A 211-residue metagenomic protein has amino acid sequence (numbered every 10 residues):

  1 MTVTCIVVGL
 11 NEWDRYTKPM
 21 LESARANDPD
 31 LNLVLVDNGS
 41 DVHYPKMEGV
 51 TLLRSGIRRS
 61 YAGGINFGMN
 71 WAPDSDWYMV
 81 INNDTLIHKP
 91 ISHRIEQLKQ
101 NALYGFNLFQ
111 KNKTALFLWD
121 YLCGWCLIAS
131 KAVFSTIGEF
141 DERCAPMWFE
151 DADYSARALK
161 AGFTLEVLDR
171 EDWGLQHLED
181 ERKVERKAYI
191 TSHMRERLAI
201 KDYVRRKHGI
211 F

Functional and structural regions predicted by a protein language model:
M1-E22: N-proximal low-complexity "stem/linker" segments adjacent to membrane-targeting elements
P19-L31: Short, acidic, metal-binding catalytic loop of nucleotide-sugar glycosyltransferases
D37-P45, T85-L86: A conserved acidic beta->alpha catalytic loop
S55-A72: Glycine-rich, basic loop-to-helix element that forms the pyrophosphate-binding segment of sugar-nucleotide handling
S75-L86: Short beta-strand-to-loop acidic/aromatic patch adjacent to the donor-nucleotide binding site
P90-F106: Conserved donor-nucleotide/metal-binding helix-loop-beta segment in metal-dependent transferases, i.e., the alpha-helix
Y104-L118: Short beta-strand-to-loop element that shapes/binds the nucleotide-sugar donor at the catalytic cleft/hinge
P146-F211: C-terminal catalytic/acceptor-binding lobe
